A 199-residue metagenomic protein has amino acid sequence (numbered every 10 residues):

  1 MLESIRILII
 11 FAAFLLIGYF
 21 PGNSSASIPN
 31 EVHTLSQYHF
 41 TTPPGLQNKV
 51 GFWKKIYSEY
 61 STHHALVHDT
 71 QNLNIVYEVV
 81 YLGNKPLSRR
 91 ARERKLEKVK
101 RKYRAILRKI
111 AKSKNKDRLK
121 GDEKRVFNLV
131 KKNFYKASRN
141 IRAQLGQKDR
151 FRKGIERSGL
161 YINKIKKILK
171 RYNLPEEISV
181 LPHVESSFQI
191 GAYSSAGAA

Functional and structural regions predicted by a protein language model:
M1-I9: Bacterial N-terminal signal peptides that target proteins for export
I9-G18: Bacterial N-terminal signal peptides
A26-Y172: An acidic, Gly/Ser/Thr/Pro-rich helix-cap/linker signature
V130, R142, P182, S186 (+1 more regions): Cell-wall glycan
K136, G191-A199: Short, surface-exposed glycine/acidic/tryptophan-bearing loops
N173-P175, G197: Extracellular/periplasmic catalytic domains that process cell-envelope and extracellular macromolecules
P175-I190: Short, functionally critical alpha-helical segments immediately adjacent to catalytic or ligand/cofactor-binding
